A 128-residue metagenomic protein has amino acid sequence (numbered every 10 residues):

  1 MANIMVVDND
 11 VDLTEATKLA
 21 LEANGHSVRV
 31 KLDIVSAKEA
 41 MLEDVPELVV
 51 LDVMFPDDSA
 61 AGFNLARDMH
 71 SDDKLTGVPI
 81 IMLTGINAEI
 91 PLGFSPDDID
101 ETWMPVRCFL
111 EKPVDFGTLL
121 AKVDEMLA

Functional and structural regions predicted by a protein language model:
D8: Conserved acidic carboxylate
V11-R29: Two-component/phosphorelay signaling modules centered on CheY-like receiver
G25-I34, A40: Short hydrophobic/Thr-rich beta-strand motif most characteristic of the beta2 strand and flanking loop of CheY-like
L42-D44, H70-G77: Conserved phosphotransfer cores of two-component systems
D44-F55: Active-site beta3 strand of CheY-like receiver
V53-D58, D73, G85: Residue immediately C-terminal to the conserved phosphorylatable aspartate in receiver
A60-N64, N87-E111, G117, A121: Alpha4 helix (beta4-alpha4-beta5 surface) of REC/receiver domains from two-component response regulators
I81-L83: Hydrophobic/aromatic residues positioned on beta-strands within the core alpha/beta folds
